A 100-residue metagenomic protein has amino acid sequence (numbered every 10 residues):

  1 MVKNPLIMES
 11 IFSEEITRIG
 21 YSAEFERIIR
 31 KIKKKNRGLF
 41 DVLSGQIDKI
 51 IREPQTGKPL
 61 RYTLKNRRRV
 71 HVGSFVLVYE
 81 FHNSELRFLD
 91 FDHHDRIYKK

Functional and structural regions predicted by a protein language model:
M1-I19, K34-F40, V72-F75, E80-K100: Enriched for short, Lys/Arg-rich terminal
R27, K49, R96: Active-site micro-motifs of SAM-dependent methyltransferase domains
R27-K35: Surface-exposed, Lys/Arg-rich phosphate-binding patches that contact polyanionic backbones
G45-V70: A short, surface-exposed loop/turn module that caps and links secondary-structure elements
